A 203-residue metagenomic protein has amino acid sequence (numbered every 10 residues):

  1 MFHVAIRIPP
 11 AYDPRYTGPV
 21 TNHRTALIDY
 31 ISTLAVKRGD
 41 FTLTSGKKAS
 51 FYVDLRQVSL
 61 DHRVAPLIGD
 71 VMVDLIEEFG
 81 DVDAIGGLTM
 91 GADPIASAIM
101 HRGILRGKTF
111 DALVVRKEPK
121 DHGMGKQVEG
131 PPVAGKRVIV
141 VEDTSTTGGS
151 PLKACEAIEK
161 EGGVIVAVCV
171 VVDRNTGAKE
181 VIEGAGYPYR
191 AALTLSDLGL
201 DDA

Functional and structural regions predicted by a protein language model:
F2-V141, S145-A203: PRPP-associated nucleotide enzymes
